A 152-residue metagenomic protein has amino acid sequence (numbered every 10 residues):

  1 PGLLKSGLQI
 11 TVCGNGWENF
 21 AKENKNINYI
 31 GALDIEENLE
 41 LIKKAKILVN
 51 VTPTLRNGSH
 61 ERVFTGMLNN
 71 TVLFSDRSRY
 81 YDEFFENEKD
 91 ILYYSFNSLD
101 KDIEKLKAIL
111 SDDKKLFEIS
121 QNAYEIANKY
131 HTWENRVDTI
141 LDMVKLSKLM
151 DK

Functional and structural regions predicted by a protein language model:
P1-G31, L92: Catalytic donor nucleotide-activated moiety binding site of glycosyltransferases and closely related
K22-D151: Catalytic binding pocket for nucleotide-activated donors in carbohydrate/polymer assembly enzymes
